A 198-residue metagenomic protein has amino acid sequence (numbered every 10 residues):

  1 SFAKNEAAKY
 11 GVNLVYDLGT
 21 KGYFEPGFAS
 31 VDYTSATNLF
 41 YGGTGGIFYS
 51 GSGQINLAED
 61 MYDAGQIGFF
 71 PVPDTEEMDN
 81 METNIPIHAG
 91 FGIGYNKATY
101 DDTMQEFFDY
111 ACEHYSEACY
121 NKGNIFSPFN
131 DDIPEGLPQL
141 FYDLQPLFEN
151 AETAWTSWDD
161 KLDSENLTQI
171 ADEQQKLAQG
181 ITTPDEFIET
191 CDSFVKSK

Functional and structural regions predicted by a protein language model:
S1-A29: Glycine-centered hinge/linker elements that transmit conformational signals in sensory and ligand-binding systems
Y16-Y23, Y41, G45, D109-E117 (+3 more regions): Sec-exported extracytoplasmic/periplasmic mature domains
K21, D60-N124: Extracytoplasmic/periplasmic substrate-recognition and gating elements
G27-Y41: Short helix-initiation/N-cap motifs at beta->coil->alpha
Y33, S50-I55, A89-F91: Beta->alpha turn/N-cap motifs
A36-F40, L57-A58, M104: Short, hydrophobic alpha-helical packing/hinge segments within bilobed ligand-binding/sensory domains
Y41-G51, G65: Alpha-to-beta junction loops
G123-S127, Y142-K196: C-terminal capping/gating helix-and-loop segments adjacent to ligand/active sites or protein-protein/ligand interfaces
